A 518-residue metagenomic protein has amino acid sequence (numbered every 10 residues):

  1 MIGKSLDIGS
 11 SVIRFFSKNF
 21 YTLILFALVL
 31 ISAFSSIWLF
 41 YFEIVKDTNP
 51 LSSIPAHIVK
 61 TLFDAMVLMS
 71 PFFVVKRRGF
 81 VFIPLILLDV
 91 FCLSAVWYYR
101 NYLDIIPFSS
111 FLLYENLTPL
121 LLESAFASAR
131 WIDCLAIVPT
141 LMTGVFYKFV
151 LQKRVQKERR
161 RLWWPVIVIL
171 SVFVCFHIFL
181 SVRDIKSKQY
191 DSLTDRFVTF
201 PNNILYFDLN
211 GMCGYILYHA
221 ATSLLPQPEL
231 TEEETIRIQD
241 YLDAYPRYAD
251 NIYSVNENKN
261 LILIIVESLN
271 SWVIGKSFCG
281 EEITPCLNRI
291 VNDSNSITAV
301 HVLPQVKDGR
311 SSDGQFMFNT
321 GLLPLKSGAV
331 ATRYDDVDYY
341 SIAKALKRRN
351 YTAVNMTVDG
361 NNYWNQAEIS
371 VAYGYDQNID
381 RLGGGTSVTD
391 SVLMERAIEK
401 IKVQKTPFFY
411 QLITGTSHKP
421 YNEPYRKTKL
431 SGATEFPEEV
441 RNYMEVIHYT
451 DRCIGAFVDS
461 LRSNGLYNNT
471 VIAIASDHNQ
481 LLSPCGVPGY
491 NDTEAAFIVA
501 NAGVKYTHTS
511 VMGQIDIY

Functional and structural regions predicted by a protein language model:
I2-Y218: Transmembrane and membrane-interface helices of multi-pass, inner-membrane envelope-modifying transferases
L30-A33, V198, F207-N210, E233 (+4 more regions): Alpha-helical protein-protein interaction elements
F42-S53, G211, L230-T231, G385 (+2 more regions): Alpha-helix capping and helix-coil boundary motifs
I106-L113, L230-E233, V337, M512: Short coil/turn linker and secondary-structure boundary residues
Y215-D240: Membrane-anchoring hydrophobic helices of lipid-metabolizing enzymes
I236-Y518: Solvent-exposed soluble domains appended to multi-pass membrane proteins
